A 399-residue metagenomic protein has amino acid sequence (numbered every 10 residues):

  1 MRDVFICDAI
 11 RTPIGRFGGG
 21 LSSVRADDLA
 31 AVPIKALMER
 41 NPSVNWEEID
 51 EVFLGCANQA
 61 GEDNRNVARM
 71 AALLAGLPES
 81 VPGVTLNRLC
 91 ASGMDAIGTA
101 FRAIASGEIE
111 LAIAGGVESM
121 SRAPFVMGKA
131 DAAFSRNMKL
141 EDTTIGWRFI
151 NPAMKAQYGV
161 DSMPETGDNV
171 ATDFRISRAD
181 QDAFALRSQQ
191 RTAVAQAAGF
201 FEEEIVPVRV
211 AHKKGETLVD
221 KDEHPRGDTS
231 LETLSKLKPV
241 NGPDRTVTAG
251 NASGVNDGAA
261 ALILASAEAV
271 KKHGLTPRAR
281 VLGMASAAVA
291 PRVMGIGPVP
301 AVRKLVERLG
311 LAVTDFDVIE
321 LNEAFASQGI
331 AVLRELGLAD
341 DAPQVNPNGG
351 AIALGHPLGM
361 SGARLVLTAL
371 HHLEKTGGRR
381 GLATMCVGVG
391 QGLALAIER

Functional and structural regions predicted by a protein language model:
M1-A71, A75, T166-R178, A195 (+3 more regions): Conserved active-site "lid/cap" helical segment
M1-V24, I145, I150, T229-I296 (+5 more regions): Condensing-enzyme catalytic core mediating Claisen C-C bond formation in acyl metabolism
R11-T12, S23, D27-V32, S43 (+3 more regions): N-terminal extracellular/periplasmic Venus flytrap/periplasmic-binding protein-like
V24, C56-A112, E141-W147, Q157-M163 (+4 more regions): Conserved catalytic cysteine-centered active-site region of acyl-thioester-dependent Claisen-condensing enzymes
N87-E118, A171-F200, A261-E268, L333-R334 (+2 more regions): Active-site-proximal alpha-helical scaffold in enzymes
L111-N169: Flexible glycine-/small-residue-enriched beta->alpha junction loops that bind anionic phosphate/pyrophosphate groups
D168, H212, L282-A353: Active-site pocket-lining segment
